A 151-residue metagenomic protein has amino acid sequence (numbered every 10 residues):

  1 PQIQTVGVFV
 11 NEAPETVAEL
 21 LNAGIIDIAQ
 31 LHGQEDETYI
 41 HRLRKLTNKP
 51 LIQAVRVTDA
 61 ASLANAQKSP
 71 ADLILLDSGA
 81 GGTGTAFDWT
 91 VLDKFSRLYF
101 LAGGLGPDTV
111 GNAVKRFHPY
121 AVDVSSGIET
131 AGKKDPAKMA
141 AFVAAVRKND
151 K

Functional and structural regions predicted by a protein language model:
P1-L21, D27-E37, I52: Structural motif corresponding to the early beta-alpha repeats
E19, A23, Q34-S126, T130-A131 (+1 more regions): Short loop-to-alpha-helix "cap/lid" segments that border enzyme active sites across diverse enzyme classes
